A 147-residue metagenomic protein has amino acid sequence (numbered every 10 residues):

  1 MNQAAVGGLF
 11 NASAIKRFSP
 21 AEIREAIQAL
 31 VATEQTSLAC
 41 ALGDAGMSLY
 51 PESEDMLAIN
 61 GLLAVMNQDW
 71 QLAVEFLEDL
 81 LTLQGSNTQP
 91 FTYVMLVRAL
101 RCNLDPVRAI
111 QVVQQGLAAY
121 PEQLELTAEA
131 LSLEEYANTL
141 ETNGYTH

Functional and structural regions predicted by a protein language model:
A21, D55, T88-F91, E125: Start-of-helix register in tetratricopeptide repeats
P51, G85-N87, P121: Short coil turns that delineate tetratricopeptide repeat
L81, R101-E125, L131, E135 (+1 more regions): TPR/TPR-like (Sel1-like) alpha-helical repeat modules
